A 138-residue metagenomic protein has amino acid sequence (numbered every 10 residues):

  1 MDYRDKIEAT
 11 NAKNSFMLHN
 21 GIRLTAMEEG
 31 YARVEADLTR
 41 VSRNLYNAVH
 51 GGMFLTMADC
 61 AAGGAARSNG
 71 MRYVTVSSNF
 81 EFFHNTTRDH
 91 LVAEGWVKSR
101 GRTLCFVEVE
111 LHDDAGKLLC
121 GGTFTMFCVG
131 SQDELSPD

Functional and structural regions predicted by a protein language model:
M1-D138: Terminal targeting signals and extreme-terminal segments of soluble enzymes
